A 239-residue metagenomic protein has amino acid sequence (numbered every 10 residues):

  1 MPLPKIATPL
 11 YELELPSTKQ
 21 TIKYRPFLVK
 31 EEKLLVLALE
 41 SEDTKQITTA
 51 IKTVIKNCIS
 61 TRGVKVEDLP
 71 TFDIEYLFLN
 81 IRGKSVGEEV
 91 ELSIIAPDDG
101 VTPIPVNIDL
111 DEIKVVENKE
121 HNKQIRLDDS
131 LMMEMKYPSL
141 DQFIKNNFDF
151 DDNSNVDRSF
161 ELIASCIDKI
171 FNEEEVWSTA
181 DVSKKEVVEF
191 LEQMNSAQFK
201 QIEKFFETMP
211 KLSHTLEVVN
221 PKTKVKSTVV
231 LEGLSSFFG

Functional and structural regions predicted by a protein language model:
M1-G239: Long C-terminal interaction/binding lobes of large macromolecular proteins
